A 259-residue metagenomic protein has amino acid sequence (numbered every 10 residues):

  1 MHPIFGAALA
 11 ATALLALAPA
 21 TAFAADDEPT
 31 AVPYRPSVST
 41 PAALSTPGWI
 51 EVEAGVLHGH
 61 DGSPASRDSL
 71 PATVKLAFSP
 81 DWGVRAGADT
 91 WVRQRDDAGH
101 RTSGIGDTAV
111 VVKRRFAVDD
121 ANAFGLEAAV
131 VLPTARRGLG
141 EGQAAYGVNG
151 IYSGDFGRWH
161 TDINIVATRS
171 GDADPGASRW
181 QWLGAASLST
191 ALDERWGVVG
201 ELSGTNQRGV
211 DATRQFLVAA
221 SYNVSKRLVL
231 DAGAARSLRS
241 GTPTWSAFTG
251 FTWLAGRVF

Functional and structural regions predicted by a protein language model:
M1-P33, V258-F259: Cleavable N-terminal export/targeting peptides
A24-F259: Transmembrane beta-barrel domains of Gram-negative outer membranes and organellar outer membranes
